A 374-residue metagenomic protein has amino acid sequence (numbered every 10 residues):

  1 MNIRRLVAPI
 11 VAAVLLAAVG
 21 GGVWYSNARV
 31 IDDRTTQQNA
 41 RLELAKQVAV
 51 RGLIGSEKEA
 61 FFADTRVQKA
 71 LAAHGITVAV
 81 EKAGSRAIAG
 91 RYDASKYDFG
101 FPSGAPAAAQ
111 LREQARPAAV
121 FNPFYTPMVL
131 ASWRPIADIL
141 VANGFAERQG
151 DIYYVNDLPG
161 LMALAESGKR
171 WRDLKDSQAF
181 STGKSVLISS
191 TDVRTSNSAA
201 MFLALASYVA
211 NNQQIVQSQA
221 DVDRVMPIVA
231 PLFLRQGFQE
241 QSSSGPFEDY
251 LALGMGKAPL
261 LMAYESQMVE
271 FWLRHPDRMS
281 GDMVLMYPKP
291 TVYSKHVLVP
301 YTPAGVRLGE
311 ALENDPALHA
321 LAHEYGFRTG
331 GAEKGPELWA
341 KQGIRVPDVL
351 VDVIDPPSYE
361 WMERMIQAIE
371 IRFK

Functional and structural regions predicted by a protein language model:
N2-A12, A17-D32, E43, Y301-K374: Extracellular/periplasmic juxtamembrane helices and adjacent flexible linkers that interface with membrane partners
D33-G183, Q342-R345, V349, V353 (+3 more regions): N-terminal segment of the mature folded domain
E57-A63, R194-V209: Bilobed "Venus flytrap"/periplasmic-binding protein-like clamshell domains and structurally analogous long
N122-S132, M226-Q236, E240-Q241, P276-V306: Periplasmic-binding protein-like
I136-V141, T195, N211-Q217, P303-R307: Short helix-loop capping/hinge motifs at secondary-structure junctions, enriched in acidic/polar residues
E147-P159, A165-G168, K175-D176, L187-R194 (+1 more regions): Bilobed periplasmic-binding protein/Venus flytrap-like ligand-binding cleft at the lobe interface of extracytoplasmic
L161-R194, M226-G245: Alpha-helix-centered segments that form part of catalytic cores
M201-V284: Ligand-binding pocket segment of bilobal, Venus flytrap-like solute-binding proteins
